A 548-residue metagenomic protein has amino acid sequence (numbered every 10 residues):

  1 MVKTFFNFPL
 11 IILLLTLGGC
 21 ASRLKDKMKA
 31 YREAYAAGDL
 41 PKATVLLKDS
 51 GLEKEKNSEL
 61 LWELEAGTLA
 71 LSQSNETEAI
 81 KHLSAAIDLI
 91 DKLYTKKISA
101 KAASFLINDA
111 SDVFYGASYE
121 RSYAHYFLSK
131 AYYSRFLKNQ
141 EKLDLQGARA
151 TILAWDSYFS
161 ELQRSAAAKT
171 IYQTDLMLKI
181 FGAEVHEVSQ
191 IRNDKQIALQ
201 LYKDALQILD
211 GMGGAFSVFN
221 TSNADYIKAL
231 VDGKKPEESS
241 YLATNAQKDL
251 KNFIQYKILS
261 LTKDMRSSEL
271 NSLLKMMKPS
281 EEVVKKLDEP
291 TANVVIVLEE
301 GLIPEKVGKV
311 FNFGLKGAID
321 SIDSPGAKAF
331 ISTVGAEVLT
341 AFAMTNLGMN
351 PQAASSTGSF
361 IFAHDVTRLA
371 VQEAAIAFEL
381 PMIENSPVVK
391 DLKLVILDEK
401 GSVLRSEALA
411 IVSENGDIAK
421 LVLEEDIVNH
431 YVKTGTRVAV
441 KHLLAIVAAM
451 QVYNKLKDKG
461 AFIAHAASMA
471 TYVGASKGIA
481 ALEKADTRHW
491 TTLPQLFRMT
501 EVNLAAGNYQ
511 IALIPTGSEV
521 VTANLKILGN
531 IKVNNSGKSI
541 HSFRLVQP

Functional and structural regions predicted by a protein language model:
T16-G19: C-terminal motif of bacterial Sec signal peptides marking the signal peptidase cleavage site
A21-L24: Bacterial signal peptide processing site
K29, E65, L69-S72, E120-Y123 (+4 more regions): "A position-specific structural signal for the A-helix of alpha-solenoid helical repeats
L47-K48, L83, I90, L145 (+5 more regions): Inward-facing hydrophobic residues that define packing positions of alpha-helical scaffold repeats
D49-N57, I90-G116, Y158-Y172, G211-F219: Flexible helix-coil transition and linker loops at the boundaries of alpha-helical arrays
S72-N75, Y94, S129-Q140, V188-R192 (+1 more regions): Short coil/turn linking the two alpha-helices of tandem helical-hairpin repeats
L270-P548: Short loop/turn and low-complexity linker motifs enriched in small/turn-promoting residues
